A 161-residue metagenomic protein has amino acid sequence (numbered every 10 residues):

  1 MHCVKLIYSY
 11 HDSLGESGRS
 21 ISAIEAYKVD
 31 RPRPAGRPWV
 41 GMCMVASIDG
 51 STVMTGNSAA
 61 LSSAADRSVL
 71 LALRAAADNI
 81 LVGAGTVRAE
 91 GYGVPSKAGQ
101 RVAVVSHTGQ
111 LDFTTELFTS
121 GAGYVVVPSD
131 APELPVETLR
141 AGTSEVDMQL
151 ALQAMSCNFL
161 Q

Functional and structural regions predicted by a protein language model:
H2-N158: Active-site ligand-binding patch in enzyme domains
